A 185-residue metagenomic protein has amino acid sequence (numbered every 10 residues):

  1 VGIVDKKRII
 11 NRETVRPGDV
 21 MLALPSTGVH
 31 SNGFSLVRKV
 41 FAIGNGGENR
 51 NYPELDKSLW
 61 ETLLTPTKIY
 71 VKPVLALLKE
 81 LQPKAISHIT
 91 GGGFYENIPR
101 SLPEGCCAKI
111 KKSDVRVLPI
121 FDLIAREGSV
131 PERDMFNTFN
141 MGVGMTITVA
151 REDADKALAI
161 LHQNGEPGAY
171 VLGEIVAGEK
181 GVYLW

Functional and structural regions predicted by a protein language model:
V1-S35, E174: Glycine-rich anion-binding loops of enzyme active sites
F34-G46: Short, compositionally biased
E48-L64, K68-W185: Glycine-/charge-enriched secondary-structure boundary and capping motifs
